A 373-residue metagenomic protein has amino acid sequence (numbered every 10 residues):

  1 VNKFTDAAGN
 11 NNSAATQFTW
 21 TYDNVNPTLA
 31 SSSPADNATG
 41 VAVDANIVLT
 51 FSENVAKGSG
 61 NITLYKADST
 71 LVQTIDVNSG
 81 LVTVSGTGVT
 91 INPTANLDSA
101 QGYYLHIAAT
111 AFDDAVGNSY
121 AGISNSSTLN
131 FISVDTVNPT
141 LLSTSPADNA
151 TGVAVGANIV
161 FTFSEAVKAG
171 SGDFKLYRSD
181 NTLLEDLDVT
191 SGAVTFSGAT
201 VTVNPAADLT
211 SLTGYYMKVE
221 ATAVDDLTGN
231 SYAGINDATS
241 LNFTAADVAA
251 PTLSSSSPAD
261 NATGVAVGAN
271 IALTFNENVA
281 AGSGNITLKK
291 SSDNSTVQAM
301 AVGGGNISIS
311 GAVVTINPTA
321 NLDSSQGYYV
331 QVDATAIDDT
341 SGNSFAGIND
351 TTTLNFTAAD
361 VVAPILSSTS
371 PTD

Functional and structural regions predicted by a protein language model:
V1, F51, Q101-I107, F163 (+3 more regions): Short beta-strand segments enriched for Tyr within beta-sheet-rich domains, predominantly fibronectin type III
V1-G40, T63-L64, L97-S99, A109-G152 (+8 more regions): Acidic, Ser/Thr/Gly/Pro-rich low-complexity segments and short DxT(G/T)-type signature motifs
V43-V82, T110-D113, V155-V194, T222-T228 (+3 more regions): Short, surface-exposed alpha-helix to beta-strand junction/turn motifs within ectodomains of secreted and cell-envelope
T87-V89, L129, A199-V201, L241 (+2 more regions): Short strand-edge motifs at loop-to-beta-strand transitions and within beta-strands of extracellular beta-rich domains
V89-G102, V201-G214, V314-G327: Signal that preferentially marks extracellular ectodomain short beta-strand elements of beta-sandwich modules
